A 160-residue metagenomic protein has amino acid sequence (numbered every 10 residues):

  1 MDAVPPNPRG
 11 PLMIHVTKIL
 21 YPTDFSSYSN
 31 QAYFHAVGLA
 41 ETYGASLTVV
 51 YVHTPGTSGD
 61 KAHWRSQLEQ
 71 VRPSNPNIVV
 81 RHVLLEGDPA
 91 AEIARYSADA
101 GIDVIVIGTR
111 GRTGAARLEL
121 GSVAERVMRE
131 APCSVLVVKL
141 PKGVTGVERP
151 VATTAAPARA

Functional and structural regions predicted by a protein language model:
R9-H63, G143, T153-A160: Small/aliphatic-rich secondary-structure junction motif
V79-H82: Rossmann-fold cofactor-recognition segment
L84-E92: Charged docking surfaces used in two-component/phosphorelay signaling
Y96-I102: Glycine-rich phosphate-binding loop signature in dinucleotide/nucleotide-binding domains
G108-R126, E130, L140-E148: Glycine-rich, Arg-bearing micro-motifs that act as flexible, cationic patches
